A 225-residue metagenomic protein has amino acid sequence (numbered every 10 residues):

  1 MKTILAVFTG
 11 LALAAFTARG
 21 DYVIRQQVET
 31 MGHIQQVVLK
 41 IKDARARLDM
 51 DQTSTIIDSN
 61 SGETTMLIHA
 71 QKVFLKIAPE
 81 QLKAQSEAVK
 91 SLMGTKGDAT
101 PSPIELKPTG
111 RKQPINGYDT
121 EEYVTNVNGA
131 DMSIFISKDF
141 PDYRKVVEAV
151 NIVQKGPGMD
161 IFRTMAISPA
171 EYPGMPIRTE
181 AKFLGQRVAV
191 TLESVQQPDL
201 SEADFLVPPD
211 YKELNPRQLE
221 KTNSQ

Functional and structural regions predicted by a protein language model:
L5-A18: Hydrophobic h-region of N-terminal signal peptides that target proteins for export in Gram-negative bacteria
A18-Q225: Extended soluble regions of mature proteins
